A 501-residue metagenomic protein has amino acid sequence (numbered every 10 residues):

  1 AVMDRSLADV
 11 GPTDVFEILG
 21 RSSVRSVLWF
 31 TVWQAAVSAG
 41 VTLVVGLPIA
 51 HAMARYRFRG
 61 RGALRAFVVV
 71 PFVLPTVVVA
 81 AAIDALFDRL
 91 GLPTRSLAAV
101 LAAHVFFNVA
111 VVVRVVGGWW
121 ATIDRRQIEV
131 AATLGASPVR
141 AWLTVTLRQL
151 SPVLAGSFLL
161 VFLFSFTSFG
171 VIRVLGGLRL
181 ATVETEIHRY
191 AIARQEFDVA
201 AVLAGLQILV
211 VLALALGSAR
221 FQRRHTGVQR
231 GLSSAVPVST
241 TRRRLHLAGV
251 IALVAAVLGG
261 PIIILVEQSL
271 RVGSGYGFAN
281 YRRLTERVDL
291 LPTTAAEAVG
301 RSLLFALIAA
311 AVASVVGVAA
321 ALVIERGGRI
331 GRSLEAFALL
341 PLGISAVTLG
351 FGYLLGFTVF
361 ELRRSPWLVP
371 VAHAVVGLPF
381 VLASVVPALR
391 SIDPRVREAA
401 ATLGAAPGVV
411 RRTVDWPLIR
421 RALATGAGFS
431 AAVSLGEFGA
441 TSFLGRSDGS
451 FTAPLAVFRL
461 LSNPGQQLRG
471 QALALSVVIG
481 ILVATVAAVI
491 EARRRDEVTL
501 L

Functional and structural regions predicted by a protein language model:
V2-G40, R55-Y56, L143, E186-F197 (+5 more regions): Periplasmic/extracellular loop-to-transmembrane helix junction in inner-membrane transport proteins
M3-D4, V44-H51, A99-A102, F106-Q127 (+9 more regions): Membrane-embedded alpha-helices of multi-pass transport/permease systems
P12-E17, R25, G60-A63, V77-F107 (+10 more regions): Membrane-interfacial helix termini and adjacent extracytoplasmic/periplasmic loops of multi-pass transporters
S22, F169-L212, S239, R243 (+4 more regions): Interhelical loop and adjacent transmembrane-helix boundary motif in polytopic membrane transport permeases
A35, A39-H51, V77, A81 (+10 more regions): Hydrophobic positions within alpha-helical transmembrane segments of bacterial inner-membrane proteins
G40, V70, F106-D124, A136-T167 (+7 more regions): Transmembrane alpha-helices
A52-I83, I128, S239-G249, A319-Y353 (+1 more regions): Cytoplasmic-entry segments and transmembrane alpha-helices of multi-pass inner-membrane transporters
F58-R61, R114-I128, A132-V139, T144 (+7 more regions): C-terminal transmembrane helix and the adjacent membrane-cytosol boundary/short C-terminal tail of inner/organellar
